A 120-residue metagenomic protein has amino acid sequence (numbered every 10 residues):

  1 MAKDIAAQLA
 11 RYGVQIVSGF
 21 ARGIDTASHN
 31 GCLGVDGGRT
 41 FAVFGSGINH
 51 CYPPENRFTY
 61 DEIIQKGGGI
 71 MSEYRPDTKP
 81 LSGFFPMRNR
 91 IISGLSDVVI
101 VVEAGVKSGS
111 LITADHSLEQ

Functional and structural regions predicted by a protein language model:
M1-Q120: Glycine-biased, small-residue-rich flexible motifs in mid-sequence functional cores and linkers
